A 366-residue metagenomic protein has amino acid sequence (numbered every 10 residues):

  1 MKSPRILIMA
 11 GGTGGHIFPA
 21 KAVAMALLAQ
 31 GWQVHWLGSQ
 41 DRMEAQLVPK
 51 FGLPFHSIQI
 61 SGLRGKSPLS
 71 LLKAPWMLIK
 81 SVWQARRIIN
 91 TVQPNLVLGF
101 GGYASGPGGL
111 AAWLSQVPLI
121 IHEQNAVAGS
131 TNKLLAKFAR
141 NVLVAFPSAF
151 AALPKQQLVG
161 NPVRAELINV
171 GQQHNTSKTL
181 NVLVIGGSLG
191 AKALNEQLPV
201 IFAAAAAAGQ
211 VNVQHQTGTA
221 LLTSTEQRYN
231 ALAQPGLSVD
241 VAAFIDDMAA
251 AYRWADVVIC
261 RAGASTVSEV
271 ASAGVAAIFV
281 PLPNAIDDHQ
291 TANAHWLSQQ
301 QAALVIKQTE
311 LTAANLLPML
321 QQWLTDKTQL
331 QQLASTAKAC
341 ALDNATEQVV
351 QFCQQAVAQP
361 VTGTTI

Functional and structural regions predicted by a protein language model:
S3-A10, L28-M77, T219-L221, T309: Conserved nucleotide-sugar phosphate-binding/catalytic loop shared by glycosyltransferases and other
H16-L27: Short amphipathic alpha-helix
L47, F51, Q172-V258, T291-H295 (+2 more regions): Donor-nucleotide binding loops and adjacent catalytic segments primarily of GT-B fold Leloir glycosyltransferases
P54, W113-Q173: Active-site-proximal region of nucleotide-activated glycan assembly enzymes, centered on histidine/acidic-rich loops
S67-L96: An amphipathic, basic-hydrophobic alpha-helix
P94-L96, R253-S268, V275: Acidic donor-binding loop of glycosyltransferase active sites
Q329-D343: A short, well-ordered alpha-helix in the C-terminal region of glycosyltransferases
L342-I366: C-terminal alpha-helical cap of glycosyltransferases
